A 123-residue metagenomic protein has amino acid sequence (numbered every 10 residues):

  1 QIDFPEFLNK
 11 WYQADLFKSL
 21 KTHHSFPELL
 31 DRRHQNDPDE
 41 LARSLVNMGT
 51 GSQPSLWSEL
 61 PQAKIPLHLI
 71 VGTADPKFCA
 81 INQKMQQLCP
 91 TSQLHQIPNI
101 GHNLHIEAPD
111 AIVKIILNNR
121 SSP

Functional and structural regions predicted by a protein language model:
Q1-R32: Helix-rich cap/lid subdomain of alpha/beta-hydrolase
N9, R43-V46, K114: Generic alpha-helical structural context detector
F26, N82-Q86, P109-I112: Short, glycine/charged-enriched secondary-structure capping and boundary segments
R32-Q87: Conserved serine/cysteine hydrolase catalytic core
Q86-N103: Catalytic histidine neighborhood in serine/cysteine hydrolases with alpha/beta-hydrolase-type architecture
I100-V113: Catalytic histidine-centered segment of alpha/beta-hydrolase-like enzymes
I112-I116, R120: Hydrophobic "lid"/C-terminal helical patch of Rossmann-like NAD(P)-dependent dehydrogenase/epimerase domains
